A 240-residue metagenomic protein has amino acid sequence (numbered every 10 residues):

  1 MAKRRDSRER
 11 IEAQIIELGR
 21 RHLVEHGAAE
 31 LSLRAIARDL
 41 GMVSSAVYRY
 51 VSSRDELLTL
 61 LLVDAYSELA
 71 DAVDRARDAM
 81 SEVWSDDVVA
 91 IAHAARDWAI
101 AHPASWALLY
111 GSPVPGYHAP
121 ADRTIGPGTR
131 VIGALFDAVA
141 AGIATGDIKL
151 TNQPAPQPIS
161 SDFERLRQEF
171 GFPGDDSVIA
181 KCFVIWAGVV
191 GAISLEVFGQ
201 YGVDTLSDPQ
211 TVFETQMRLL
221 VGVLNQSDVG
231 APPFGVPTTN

Functional and structural regions predicted by a protein language model:
M1-H26, E30-A35, D39, S52-L60 (+1 more regions): Basic, helix-initiating cap at the start of DNA-binding domains
R10, Q14-R21, E56-A76, A90-D97 (+4 more regions): Alpha-helical structural segments
G41-V51, V189: Short hydrophobic/aromatic patch on the recognition helix
D74, I100-L108, S194-V197, N225: Charged/polar positions within long, soluble alpha-helices
R75-V83, V114-Y117: Helix-loop segments that flank and shape redox-cofactor active sites
S85-V88, A92, T124, G128 (+4 more regions): Hydrophobic packing residues in well-ordered alpha-helices of helical domains and bundles
H118-R123: Flexible, glycine-rich active-site loops centered on histidine and acidic residues that chelate a metal or position
G133-N240: C-terminal peripheral helix-coil segments that are non-catalytic and often amphipathic
